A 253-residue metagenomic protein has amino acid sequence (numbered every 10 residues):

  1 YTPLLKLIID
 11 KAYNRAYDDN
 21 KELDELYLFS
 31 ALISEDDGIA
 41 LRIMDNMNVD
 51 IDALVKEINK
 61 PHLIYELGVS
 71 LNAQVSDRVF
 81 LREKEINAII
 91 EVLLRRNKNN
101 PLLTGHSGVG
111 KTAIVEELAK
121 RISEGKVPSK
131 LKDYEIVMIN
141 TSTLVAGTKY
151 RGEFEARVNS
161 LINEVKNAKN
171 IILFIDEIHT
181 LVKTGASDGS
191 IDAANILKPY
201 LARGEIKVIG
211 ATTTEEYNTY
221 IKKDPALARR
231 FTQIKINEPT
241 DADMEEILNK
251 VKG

Functional and structural regions predicted by a protein language model:
Y1-V145, E155-A168, F174-H179, A186 (+4 more regions): Histone-fold recognition with a strong bias for associated Lys/Arg-rich disordered tails
L118, I175-I178, G210-E216, P239-T240: A short beta-strand-to-loop transition that corresponds to the Sensor-1 phosphate-sensing loop of AAA+ P-loop ATPases
K149-G152, T184-G189: Short, solvent-exposed loop/turn segments at secondary-structure boundaries
A186-D188, E215-R230, L248: Short regulatory helix/loop adjacent to the ATP-binding pocket of P-loop NTPases
L201-T219: Sensor-1/coupling segment of RecA-like P-loop NTPase cores
G204, Y220, T232-E245: Conserved AAA+ ATPase "SRH/arginine-finger" region at the nucleotide-binding site
E245-G253: Conserved AAA+ ATPase "sensor/coupling" helix adjacent to the nucleotide-binding pocket
